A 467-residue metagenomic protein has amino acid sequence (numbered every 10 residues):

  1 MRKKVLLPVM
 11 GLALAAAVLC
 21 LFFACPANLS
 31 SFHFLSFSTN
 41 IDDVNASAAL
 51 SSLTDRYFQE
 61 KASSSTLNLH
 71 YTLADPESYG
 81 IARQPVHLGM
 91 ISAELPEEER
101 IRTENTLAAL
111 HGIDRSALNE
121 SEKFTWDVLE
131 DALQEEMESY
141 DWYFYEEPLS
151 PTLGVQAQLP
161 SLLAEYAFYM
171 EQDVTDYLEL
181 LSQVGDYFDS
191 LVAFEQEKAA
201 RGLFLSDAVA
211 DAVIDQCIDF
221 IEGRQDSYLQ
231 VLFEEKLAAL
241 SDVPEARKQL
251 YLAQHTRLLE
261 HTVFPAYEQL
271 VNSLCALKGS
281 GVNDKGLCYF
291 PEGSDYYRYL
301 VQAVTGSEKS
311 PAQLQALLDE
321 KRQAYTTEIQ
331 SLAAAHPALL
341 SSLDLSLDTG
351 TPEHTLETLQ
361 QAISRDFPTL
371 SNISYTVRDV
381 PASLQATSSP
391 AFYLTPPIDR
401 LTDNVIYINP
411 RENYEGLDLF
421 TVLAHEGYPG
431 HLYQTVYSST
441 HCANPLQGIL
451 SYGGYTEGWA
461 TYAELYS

Functional and structural regions predicted by a protein language model:
M1-A15: N-terminal Sec-pathway targeting helices
C20-S467: N-terminal maturation segment of proteins
